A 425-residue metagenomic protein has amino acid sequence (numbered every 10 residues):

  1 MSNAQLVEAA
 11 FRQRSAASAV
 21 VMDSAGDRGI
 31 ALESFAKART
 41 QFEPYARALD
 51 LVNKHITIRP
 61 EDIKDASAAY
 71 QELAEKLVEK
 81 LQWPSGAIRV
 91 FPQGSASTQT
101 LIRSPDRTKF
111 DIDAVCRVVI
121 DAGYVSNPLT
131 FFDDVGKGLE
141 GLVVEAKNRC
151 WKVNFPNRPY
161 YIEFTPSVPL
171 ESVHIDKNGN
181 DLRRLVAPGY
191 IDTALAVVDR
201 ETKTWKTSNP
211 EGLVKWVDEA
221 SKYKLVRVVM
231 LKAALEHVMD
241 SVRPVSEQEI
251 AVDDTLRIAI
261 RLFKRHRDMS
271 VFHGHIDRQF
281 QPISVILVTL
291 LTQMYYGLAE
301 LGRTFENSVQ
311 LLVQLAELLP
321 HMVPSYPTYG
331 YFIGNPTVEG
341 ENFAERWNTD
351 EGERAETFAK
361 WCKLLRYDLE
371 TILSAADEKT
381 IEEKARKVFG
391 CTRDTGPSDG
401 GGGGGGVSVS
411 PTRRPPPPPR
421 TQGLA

Functional and structural regions predicted by a protein language model:
M1-K109, I120-T130, K152, G405-V407 (+2 more regions): N-terminal regions immediately upstream of nucleotidyltransferase
S2-D50, V313-A425: Terminal (often C-terminal) interaction modules
L77, L81, T98, L129-S208: Conserved catalytic core of two-metal-ion nucleotidyltransferases
W83-A87, E145-A146, R278-F280: Short helix-terminating capping/connector loops at secondary-structure junctions
S97-R117, N154-T165, L290: Histidine-centered divalent-metal-coordination microenvironment in nucleic-acid enzymes
C116-I120, Y295: Short beta-strand-to-loop capping motifs
T193-R257, L262: Long, charge-rich alpha-helical interaction segments
S241-Y367, T371: Conserved nucleotidyltransferase catalytic core and NTase-mimicking acidic/glycine-rich helix/loop elements in nucleic
